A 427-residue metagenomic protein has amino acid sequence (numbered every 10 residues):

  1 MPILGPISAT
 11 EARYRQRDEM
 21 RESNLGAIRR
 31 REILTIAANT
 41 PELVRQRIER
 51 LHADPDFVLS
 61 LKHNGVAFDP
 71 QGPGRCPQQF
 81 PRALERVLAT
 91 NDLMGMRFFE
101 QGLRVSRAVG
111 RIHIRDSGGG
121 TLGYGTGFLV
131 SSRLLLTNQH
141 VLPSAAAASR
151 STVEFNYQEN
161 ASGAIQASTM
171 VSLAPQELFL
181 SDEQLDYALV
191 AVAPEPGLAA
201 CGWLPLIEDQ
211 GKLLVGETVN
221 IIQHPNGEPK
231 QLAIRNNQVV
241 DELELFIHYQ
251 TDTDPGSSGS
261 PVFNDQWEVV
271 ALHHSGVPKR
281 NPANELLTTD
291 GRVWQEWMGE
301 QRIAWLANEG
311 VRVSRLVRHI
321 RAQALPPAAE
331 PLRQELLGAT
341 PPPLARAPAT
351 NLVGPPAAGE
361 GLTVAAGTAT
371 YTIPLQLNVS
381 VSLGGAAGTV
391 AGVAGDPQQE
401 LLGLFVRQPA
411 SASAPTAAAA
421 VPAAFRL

Functional and structural regions predicted by a protein language model:
M1-A12, Q16, M20-N24, E195-A199 (+1 more regions): C-terminal cap/linker of serine protease catalytic domains
M1-G125, G338, P342-P356, E360-G361 (+4 more regions): Protease-domain processing segments flanking chymotrypsin-fold serine proteases, especially trypsin-like
A67, Q79, G202, Q266 (+3 more regions): Residues in intrinsically disordered, low-complexity segments of regulatory proteins
A83-S117, T121-Y124, F128-S132, L136-Q250 (+3 more regions): Serine endopeptidase catalytic core focused on the charge-relay Asp
V153, G256, E360-A366, F425: Low-complexity, proline/glycine-enriched flexible segments
V364-P397, L404-R407: N-terminal accessory interaction module
